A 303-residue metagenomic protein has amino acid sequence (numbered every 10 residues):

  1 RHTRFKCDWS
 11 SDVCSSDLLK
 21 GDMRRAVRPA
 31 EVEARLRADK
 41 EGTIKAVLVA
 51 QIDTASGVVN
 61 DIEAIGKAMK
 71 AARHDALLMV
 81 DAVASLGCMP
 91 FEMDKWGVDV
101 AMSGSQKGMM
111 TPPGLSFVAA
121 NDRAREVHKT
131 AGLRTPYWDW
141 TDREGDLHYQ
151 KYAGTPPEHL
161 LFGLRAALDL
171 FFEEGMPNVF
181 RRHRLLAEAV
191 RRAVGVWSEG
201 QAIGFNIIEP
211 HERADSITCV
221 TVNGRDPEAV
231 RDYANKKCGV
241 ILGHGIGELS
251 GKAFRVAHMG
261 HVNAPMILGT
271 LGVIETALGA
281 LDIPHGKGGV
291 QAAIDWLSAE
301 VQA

Functional and structural regions predicted by a protein language model:
R1-V13: Single conserved hydrophobic/aromatic residue that forms the stacking wall/gate of nucleotide- or nucleobase-binding
R25-G87: Active-site phosphate-binding strand-loop segment of PLP-dependent enzymes
D94-Q106: Conserved active-site segment immediately N-terminal to the catalytic lysine that forms the internal aldimine
Q106-V196, A303: Active-site C-terminal subdomain of aminotransferase-like
E174-R182, S198-E209, G245-G247, L281-A292: Flexible, glycine/charged-enriched surface loops at secondary-structure junctions
G204-K237: Conserved PLP-binding catalytic core of the aspartate aminotransferase-like
E248, K252-A303: PLP-dependent enzyme catalytic core of the Aspartate aminotransferase-like
